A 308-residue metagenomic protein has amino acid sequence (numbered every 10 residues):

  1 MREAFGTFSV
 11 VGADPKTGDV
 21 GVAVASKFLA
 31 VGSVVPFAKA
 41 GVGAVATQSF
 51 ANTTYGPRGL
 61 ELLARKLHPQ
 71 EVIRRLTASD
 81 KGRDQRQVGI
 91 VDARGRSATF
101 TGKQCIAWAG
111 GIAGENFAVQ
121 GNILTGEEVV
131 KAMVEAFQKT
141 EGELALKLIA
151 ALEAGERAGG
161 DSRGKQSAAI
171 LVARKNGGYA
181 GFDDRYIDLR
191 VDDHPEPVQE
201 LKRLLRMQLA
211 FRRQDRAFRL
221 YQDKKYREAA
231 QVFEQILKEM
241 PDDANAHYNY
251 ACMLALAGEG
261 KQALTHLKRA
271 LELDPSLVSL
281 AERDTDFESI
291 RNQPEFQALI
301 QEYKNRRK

Functional and structural regions predicted by a protein language model:
M1-R212, D223-K224: N-terminal nucleophile
N249, R283-D284: Canonical tetratricopeptide repeat
